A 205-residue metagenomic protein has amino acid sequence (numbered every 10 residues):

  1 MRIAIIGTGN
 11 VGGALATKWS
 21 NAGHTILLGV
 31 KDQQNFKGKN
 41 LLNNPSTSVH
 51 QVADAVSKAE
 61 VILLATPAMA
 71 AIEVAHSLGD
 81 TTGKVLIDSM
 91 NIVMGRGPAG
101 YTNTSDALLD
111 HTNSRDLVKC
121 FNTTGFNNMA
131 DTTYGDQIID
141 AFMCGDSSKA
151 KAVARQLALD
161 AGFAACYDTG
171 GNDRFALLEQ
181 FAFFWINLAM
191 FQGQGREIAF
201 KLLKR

Functional and structural regions predicted by a protein language model:
M1-K39: NAD(P)+-binding Rossmann beta1-loop-alpha1 motif at the extreme N-terminus of oxidoreductases
M1-R2, V85, D140: Residues that mark the start of a beta-strand
G23, K58-E60, S114, F163: Short, well-ordered alpha-helix to beta-strand connector turns
G38, K58, G83, S114-L117: A glycine-biased structural micro-motif
N44-S46, H50-V85, S89-I92: Rossmann-like NAD(P)-binding element
M90-Y134: Rossmann-fold NAD(P)-binding glycine/threonine-rich loop
D140-R205: Active-site-lining helix/loop region of Rossmann-like oxidoreductase modules
